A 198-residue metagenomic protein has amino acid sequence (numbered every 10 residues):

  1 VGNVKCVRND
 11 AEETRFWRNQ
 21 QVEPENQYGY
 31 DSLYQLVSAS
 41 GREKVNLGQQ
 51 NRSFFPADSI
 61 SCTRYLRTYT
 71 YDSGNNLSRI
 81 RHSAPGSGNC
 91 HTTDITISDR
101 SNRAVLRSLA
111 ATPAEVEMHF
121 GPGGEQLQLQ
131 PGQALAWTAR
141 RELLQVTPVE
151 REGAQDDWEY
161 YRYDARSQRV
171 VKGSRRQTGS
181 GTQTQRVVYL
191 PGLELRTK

Functional and structural regions predicted by a protein language model:
V1-K198: Acidic/glycine-rich beta-solenoid
